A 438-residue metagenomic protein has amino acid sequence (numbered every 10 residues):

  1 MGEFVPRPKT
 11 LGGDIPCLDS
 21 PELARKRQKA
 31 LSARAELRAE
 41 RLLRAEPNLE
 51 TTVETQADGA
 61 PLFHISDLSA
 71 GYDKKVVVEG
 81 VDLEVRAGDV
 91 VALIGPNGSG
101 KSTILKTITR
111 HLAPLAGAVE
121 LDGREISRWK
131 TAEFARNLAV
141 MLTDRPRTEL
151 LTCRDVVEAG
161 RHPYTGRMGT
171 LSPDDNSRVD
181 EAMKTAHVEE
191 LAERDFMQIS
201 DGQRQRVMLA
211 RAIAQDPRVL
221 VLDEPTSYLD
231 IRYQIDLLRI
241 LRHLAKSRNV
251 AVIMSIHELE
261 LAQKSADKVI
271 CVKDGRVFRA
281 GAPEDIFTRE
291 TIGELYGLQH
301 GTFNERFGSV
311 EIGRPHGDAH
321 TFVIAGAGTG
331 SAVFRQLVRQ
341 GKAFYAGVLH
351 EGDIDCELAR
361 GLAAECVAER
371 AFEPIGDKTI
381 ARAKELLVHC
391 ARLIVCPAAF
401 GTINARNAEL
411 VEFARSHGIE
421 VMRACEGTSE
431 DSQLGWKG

Functional and structural regions predicted by a protein language model:
L23-A30, R34-R41, G297-K378, V395-C396 (+2 more regions): ABC ATPase nucleotide-binding domains
I94-P96: The feature captures the beta-strand-to-loop junction immediately N-terminal to the Walker
T109: Helix-to-loop junction immediately C-terminal to a conserved catalytic motif
G117-E125, F134: Conserved ABC transporter NBD signature motif
E158, P173-A192: Conserved ABC ATPase "signature" region
D216: Conserved catalytic motifs of ABC-family nucleotide-binding domains
L220-E224: Catalytic Walker B motif of ABC-type/P-loop ATPase nucleotide-binding domains
